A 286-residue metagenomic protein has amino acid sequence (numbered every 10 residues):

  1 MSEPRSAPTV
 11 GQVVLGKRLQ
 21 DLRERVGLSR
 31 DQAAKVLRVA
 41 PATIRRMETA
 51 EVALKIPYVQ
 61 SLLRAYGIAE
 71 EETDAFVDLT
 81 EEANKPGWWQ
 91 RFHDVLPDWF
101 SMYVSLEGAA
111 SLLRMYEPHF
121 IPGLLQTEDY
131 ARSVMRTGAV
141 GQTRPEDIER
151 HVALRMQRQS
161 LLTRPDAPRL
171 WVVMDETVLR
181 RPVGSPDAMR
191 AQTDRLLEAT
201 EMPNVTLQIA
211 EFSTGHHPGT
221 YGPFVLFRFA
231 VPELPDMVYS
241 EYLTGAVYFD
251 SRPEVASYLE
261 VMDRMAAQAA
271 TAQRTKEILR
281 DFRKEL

Functional and structural regions predicted by a protein language model:
S2-D21, R25, R30-K35, T49 (+5 more regions): Interdomain hinge/linker segments and adjacent boundary elements that couple functional modules
L28, V39, V205: Short glycine/serine/threonine/alanine-rich loop segments
D31, P41-A42: Key DNA-contact positions within bacterial/archaeal DNA-binding proteins
R38, D78, G215: Positions that flank functional sites
D166, V173, V183-L286: C-terminal regulatory/effector modules of DNA-binding transcriptional regulators
